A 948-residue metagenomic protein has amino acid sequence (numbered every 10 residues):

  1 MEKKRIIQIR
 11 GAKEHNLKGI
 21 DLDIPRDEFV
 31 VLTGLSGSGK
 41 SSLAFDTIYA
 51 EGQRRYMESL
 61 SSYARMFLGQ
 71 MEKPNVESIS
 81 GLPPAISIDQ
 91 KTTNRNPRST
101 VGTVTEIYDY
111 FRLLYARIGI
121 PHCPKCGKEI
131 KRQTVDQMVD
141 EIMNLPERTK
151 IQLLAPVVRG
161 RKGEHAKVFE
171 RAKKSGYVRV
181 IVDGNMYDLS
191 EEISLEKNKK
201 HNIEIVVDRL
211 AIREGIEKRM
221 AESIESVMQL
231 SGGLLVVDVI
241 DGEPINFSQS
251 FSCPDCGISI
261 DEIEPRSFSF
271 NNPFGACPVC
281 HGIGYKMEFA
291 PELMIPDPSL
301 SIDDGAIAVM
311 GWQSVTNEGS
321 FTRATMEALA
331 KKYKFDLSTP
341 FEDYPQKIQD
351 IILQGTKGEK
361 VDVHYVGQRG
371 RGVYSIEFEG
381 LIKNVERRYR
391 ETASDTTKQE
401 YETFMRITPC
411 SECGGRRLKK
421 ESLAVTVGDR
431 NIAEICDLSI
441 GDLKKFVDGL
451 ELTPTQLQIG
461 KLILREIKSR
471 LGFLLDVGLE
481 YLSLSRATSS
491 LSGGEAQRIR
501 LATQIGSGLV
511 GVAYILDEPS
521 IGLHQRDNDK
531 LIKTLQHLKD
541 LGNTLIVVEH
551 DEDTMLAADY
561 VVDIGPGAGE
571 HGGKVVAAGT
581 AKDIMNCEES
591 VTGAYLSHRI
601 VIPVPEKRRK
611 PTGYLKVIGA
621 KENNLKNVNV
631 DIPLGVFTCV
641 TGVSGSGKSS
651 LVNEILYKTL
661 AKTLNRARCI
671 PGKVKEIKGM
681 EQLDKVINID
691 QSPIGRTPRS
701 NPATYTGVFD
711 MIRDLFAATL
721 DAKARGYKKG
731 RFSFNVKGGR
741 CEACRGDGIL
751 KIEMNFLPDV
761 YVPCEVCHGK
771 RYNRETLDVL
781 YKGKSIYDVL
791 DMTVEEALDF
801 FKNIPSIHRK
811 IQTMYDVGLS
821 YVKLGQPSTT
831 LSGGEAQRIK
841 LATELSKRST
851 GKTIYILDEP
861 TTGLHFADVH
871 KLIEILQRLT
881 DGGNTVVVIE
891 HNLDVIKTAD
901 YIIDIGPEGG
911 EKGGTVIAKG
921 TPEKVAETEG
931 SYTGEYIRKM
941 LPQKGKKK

Functional and structural regions predicted by a protein language model:
M1-K948: Conserved phosphate-binding elements of NTP-dependent enzyme cores
